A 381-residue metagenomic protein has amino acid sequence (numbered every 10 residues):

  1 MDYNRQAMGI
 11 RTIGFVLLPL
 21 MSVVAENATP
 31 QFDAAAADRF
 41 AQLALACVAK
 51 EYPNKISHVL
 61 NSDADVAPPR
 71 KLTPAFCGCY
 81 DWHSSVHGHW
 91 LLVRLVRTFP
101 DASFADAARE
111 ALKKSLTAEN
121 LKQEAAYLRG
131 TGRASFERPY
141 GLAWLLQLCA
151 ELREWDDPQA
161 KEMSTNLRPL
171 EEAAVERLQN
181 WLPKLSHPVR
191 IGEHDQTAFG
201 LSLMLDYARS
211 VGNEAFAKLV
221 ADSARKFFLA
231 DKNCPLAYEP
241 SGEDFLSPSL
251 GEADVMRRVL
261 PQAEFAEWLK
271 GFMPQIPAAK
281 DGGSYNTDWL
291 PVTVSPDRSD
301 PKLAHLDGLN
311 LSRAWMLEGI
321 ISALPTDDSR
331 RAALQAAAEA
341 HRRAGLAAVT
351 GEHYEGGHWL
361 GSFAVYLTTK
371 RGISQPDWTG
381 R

Functional and structural regions predicted by a protein language model:
R11-S22: Bacterial N-terminal signal peptides
E26-C47, W155, V259-K280, W289-R381: Terminal, non-catalytic domain-edge segments
N27-C77: Low-complexity, Ser/Thr/Pro/Gly-enriched N-terminal "stalk/linker" regions
T29-A34, P69-V86, A126-A143, K184-T197 (+4 more regions): Solvent-exposed loop and edge beta-strand segments that line ligand/cofactor-binding and catalytic clefts
D33-A44, A102-E119, P158-W181, N213-D231 (+3 more regions): Extended, well-ordered alpha-helical scaffold segments
K71-P74, V86, V93-A208: Extended ligand-binding groove/face enriched in aromatic
S84-L95, E137-R153, D195-R209, D244-R258 (+2 more regions): Well-ordered alpha-helical segments within folded domains of soluble proteins
R177-E252: Loop-centered beta-sheet repeat module
